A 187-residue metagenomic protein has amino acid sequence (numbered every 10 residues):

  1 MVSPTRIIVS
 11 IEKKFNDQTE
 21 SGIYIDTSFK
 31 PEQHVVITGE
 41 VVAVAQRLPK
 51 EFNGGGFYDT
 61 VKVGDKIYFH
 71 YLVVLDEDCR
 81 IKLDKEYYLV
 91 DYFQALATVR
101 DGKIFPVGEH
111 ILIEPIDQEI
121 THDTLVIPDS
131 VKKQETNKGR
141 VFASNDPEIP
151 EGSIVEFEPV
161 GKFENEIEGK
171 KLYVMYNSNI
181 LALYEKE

Functional and structural regions predicted by a protein language model:
M1-E187: Acidic-enriched and Gly/Ser
